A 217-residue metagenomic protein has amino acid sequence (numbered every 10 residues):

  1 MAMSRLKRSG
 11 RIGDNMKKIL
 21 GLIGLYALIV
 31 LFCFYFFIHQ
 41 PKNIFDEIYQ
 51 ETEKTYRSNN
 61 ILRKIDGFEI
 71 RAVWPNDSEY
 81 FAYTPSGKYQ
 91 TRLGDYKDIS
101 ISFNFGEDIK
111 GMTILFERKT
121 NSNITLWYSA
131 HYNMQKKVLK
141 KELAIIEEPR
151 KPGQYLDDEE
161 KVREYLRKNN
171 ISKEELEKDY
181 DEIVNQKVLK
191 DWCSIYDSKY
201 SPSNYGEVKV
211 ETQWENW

Functional and structural regions predicted by a protein language model:
M1-M16: N-terminal Lys/Arg-rich, disordered targeting/topogenic segments
L6-S9, I23, I65, Y96 (+2 more regions): Low-complexity, intrinsically disordered/propeptide-like segments
G10, L20-G21, K110: Intrinsically disordered, low-complexity segments enriched in glycine/proline and serine/threonine
K18-F37: Hydrophobic membrane-insertion alpha-helices, especially the h-region of bacterial N-terminal signal peptides
L31-N123: N-terminal export/targeting and maturation segments
A82-W217: Extracytoplasmic electrostatic interaction patches
